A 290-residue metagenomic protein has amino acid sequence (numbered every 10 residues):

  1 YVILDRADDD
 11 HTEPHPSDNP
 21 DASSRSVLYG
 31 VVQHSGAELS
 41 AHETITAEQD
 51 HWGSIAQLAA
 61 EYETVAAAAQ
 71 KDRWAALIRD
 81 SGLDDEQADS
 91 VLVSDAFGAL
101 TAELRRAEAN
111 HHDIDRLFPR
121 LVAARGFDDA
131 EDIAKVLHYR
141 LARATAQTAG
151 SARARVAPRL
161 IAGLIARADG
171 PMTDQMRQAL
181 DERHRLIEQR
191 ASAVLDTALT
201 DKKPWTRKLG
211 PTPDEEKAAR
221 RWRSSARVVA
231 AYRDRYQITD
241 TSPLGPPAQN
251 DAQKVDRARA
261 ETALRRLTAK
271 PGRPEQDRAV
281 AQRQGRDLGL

Functional and structural regions predicted by a protein language model:
Y1-A76, G82, P119-R120, G126-D129 (+5 more regions): C-terminal accessory regions
D72-A124, D128-G289: Long, low-complexity, charged/polar intrinsically disordered accessory regions
